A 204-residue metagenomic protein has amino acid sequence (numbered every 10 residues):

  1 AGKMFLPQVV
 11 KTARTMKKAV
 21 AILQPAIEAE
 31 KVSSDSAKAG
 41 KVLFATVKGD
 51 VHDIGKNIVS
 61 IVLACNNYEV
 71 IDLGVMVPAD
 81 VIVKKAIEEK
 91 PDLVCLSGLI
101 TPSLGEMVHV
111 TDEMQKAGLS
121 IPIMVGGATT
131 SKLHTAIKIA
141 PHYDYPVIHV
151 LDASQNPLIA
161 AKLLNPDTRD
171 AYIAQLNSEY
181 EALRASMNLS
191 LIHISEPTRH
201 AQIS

Functional and structural regions predicted by a protein language model:
A1-L96: ATP-dependent carboxylate/acyl-activation modules
M4-F5, I22-A29, S120, P166-I173 (+1 more regions): Intrinsically disordered or highly flexible coil/loop and linker segments, enriched in small and charged/polar residues
T12, A19, E106-E113, N156: A general structural detector for well-ordered alpha-helical segments in enzyme core domains, enriched
T46, T101-S103, T198: Ser/Thr-centric signal marking residues that sit in or immediately flank functional binding/regulatory motifs
K56-N66, D72-H142: Cofactor-cradling patches in redox/metallo enzymes
K116, G127-S186: Conserved phosphate-handling catalytic cores of large alpha/beta enzymes
I192-I203: Residue-level detector of conserved catalytic or cofactor/ligand-binding positions in enzyme active sites
